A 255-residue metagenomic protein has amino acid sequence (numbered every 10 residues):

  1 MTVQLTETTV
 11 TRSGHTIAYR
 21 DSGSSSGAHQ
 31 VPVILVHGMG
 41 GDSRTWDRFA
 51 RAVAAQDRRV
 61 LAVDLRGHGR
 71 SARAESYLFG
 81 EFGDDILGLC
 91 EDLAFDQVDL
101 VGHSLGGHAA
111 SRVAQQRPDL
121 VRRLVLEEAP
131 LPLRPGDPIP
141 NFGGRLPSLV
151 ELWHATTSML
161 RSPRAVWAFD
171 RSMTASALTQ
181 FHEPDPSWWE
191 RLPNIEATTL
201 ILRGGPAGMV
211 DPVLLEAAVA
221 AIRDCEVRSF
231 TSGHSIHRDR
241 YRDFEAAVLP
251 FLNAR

Functional and structural regions predicted by a protein language model:
M1-T16: N-terminal cap/lid segment of alpha/beta-hydrolase-fold proteins
H15-A72: Conserved HGGG/HGGXW glycine-rich cap/lid loop of the alpha/beta-hydrolase fold
H37-M39, V98, G102-G107: Conserved alpha/beta-hydrolase "nucleophile elbow" surrounding the catalytic nucleophile
E81-V98: Conserved acidic catalytic loop of the alpha/beta-hydrolase fold
H108-Q116, L120-L152: Flexible "cap/lid" loop of the alpha/beta hydrolase fold
P135-A197: Conserved alpha/beta-hydrolase catalytic His-Asp/Glu region
T199-S232, R238: Conserved loop-alpha-helix segment in the C-terminal half of the alpha/beta-hydrolase fold that carries the catalytic
C225-R255: Catalytic active-site module of serine/aspartate enzymes centered on a nucleophile-bearing elbow/loop
